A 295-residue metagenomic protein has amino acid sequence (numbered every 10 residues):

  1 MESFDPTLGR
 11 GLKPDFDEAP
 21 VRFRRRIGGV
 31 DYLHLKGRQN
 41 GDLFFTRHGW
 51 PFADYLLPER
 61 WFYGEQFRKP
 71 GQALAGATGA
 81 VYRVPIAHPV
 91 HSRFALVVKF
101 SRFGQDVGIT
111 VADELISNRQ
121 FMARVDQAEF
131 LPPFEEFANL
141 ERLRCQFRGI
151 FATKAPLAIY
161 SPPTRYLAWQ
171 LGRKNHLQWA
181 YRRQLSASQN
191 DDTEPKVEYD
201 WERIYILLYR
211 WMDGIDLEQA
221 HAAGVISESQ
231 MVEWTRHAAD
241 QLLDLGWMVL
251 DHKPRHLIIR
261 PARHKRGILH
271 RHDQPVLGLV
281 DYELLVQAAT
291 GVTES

Functional and structural regions predicted by a protein language model:
M1-L96, R102-V111, W247, D273-P275 (+2 more regions): Regulatory N- and C-terminal appendages and interdomain linkers associated with kinase/kinase-like NTP transferase
F52-I206: Conserved ATP-binding subdomain of kinase catalytic cores across diverse folds
R83-P85, L208-D213, G278-D281: Short, well-ordered beta-strand micro-motif
Q105-G108, P162-A168, D216-E218, I258-P261 (+1 more regions): Short catalytic/ligand-binding loop motif for oxyanion handling, primarily in non-cytosolic enzymes, centered on
I109-A112, Q219-G224, V292: Short acidic, glycine/proline-rich loop/turn micro-motifs
L115-V125, H221-Q230, K265-G267: Short helix/strand-bridging catalytic loops that position acidic/His residues to coordinate divalent metals and engage
R142-F147, Y181-R263: Conserved kinase catalytic-core helix
L171, E194-P195, M248-S295: Catalytic activation segment of kinase domains across protein kinase-like and atypical kinase folds
